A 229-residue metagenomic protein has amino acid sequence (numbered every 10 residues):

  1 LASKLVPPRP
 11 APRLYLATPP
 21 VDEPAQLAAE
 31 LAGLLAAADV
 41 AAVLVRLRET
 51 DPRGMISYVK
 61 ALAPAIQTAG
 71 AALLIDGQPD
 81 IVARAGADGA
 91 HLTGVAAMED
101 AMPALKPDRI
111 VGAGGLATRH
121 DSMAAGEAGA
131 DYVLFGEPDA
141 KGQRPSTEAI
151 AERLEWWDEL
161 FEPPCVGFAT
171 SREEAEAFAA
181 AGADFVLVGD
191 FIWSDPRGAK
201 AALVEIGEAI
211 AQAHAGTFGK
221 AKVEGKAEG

Functional and structural regions predicted by a protein language model:
L1-H91, K106-D131, E162-C165, T170-E176 (+2 more regions): Conserved N-terminal beta1-alpha1 strand-loop-helix module at the mouth
P7-R9, A149, F185: Alpha-helical protein-protein interaction elements
L31, M98, L154: Generic structural marker for isolated residues within well-ordered, non-membrane alpha-helices of soluble domains
R53, F135, A151-E155, A175-A180 (+2 more regions): Extended, folded domain segments that form the structural surfaces/walls around functional sites
G94-A101, L134-P145, A181-I206: Glycine-rich phosphate-binding active-site loops on the catalytic face of alpha/beta enzymes
A101, K141-Q143, T147-L160: CoA-thioester-processing core
A117, A124-A128, Y132-F135, E148-W157: Ligand-binding grooves and catalytic loops that recognize ribose/phosphate and carbohydrate rings, and esterified lipid
